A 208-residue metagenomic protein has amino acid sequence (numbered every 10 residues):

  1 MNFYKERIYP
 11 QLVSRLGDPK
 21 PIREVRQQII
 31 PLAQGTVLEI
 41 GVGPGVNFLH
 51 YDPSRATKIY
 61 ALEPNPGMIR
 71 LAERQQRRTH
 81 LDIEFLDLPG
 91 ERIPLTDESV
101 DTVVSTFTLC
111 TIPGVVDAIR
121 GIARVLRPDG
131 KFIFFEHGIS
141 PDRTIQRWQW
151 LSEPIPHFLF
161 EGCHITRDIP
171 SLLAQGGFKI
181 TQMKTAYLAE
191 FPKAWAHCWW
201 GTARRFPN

Functional and structural regions predicted by a protein language model:
L16-T36, V46-H50: Conserved alpha-helix/loop element of class I SAM-dependent methyltransferases that forms part of the SAM/SAH-binding
L38-R92: Class I SAM-dependent methyltransferase SAM/SAH-binding core
L88-V103: A short acidic, Gly/Pro-enriched loop at the edge of an enzyme's catalytic core that lines a small-molecule cofactor
D101-G114: A short SAM/SAH-binding and catalytic strip from SAM-dependent methyltransferases
V116-P128: A short glycine-rich, Lys/Arg-flanked "PGG" loop and its adjoining helix->strand segment in the class I
D129-H137: Conserved beta-strand signature within the Rossmann-like core of class I S-adenosyl-L-methionine
E161-G177: Short alpha-helix
T185-N208: Core SAM-dependent methyltransferase catalytic element
